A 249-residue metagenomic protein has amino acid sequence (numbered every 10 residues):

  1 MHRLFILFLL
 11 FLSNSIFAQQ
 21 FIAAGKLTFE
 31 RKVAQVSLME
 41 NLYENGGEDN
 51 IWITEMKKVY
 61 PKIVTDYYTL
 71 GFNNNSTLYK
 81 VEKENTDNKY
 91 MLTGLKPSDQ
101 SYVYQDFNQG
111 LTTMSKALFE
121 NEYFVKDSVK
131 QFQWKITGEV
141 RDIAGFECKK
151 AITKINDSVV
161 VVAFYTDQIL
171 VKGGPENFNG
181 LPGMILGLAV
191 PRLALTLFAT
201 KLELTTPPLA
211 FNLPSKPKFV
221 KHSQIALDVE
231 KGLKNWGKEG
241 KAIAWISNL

Functional and structural regions predicted by a protein language model:
L4-S13: Sec-dependent N-terminal signal peptides
N14-A18: Sec/Tat signal peptide C-region and signal peptidase I cleavage site
Q20-L249: Extended soluble regions of mature proteins
